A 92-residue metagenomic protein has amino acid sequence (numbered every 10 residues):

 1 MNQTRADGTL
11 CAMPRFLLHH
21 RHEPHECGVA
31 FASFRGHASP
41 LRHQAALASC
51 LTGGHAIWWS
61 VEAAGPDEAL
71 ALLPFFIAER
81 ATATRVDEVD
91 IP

Functional and structural regions predicted by a protein language model:
N2-P92: Conserved, structured core segments of small domains
